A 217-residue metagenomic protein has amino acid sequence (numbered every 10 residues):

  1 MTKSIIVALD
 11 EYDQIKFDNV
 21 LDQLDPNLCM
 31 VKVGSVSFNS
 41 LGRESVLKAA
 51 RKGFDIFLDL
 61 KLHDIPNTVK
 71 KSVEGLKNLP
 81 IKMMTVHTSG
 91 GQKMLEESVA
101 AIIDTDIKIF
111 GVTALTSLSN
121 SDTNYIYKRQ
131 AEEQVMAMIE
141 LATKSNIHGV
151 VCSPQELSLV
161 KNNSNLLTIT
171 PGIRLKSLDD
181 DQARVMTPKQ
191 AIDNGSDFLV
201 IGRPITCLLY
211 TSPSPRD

Functional and structural regions predicted by a protein language model:
I5-A8, V31-V33, I56-L60, M84-V86 (+4 more regions): Hydrophobic faces of well-ordered beta-strands that scaffold small-molecule active sites in alpha/beta enzyme cores
A8-Y12, G34-F38, H63-I65, S89 (+4 more regions): Active-site beta-loop-alpha junctions enriched in small/polar residues
V20, P26, N78, Y127-G149 (+1 more regions): Alpha/beta enzyme core
S37-A49, I65-K71, T88-I103, P154-L166 (+1 more regions): Active-site-adjacent beta->alpha loops and helix N-cap segments on the catalytic face of soluble alpha/beta enzymes
T68-S72, I81-S145: Conserved anion-binding
V86-G90, N194-L209: Glycine-rich phosphate-binding active-site loops on the catalytic face of alpha/beta enzymes
G111-V135, L159-N194, F198: Active-site-adjacent loop and "lid" segments of alpha/beta metabolic enzymes
Y210-D217: Conserved small/polar residues in nucleotide/adenosyl-binding loops
